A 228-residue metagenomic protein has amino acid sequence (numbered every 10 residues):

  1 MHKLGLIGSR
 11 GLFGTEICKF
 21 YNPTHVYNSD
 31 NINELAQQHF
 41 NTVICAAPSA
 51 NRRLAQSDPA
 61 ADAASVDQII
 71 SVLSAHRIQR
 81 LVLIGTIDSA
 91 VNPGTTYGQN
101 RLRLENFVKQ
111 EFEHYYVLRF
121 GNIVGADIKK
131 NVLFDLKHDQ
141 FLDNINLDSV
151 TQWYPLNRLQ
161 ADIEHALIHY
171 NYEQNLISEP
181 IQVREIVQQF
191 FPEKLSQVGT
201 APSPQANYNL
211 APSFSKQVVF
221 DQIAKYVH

Functional and structural regions predicted by a protein language model:
M1-P23: N-terminal Rossmann NAD(P)H-binding glycine-rich loop of SDR-like oxidoreductase domains
G11, P59-A63, P93-E105, Q152-W153: Short-chain dehydrogenase/reductase
E16-F20, F107, Q189: Rossmann-fold NAD(P)-dependent oxidoreductase module
P23-N33: Conserved glycine-rich Rossmann-like NAD(P)H-binding loop of the short-chain dehydrogenase/reductase
N31-I78, L83-N92: NAD(P)H-binding glycine-rich loop region in Rossmannoid oxidoreductase-like domains and their noncatalytic homologs
C45, L81-L83, Y116-R119, N175: Structural signature of the Rossmann-like NAD(P)-dependent dehydrogenase/reductase core
G98, L102, N106-R158: NAD(P)-dependent short-chain dehydrogenase/reductase
D162-N207, A211, S215-H228: Mid/C-terminal beta-alpha module of Rossmann-like enzyme folds, strongest in SDR-family dehydrogenases/epimerases
